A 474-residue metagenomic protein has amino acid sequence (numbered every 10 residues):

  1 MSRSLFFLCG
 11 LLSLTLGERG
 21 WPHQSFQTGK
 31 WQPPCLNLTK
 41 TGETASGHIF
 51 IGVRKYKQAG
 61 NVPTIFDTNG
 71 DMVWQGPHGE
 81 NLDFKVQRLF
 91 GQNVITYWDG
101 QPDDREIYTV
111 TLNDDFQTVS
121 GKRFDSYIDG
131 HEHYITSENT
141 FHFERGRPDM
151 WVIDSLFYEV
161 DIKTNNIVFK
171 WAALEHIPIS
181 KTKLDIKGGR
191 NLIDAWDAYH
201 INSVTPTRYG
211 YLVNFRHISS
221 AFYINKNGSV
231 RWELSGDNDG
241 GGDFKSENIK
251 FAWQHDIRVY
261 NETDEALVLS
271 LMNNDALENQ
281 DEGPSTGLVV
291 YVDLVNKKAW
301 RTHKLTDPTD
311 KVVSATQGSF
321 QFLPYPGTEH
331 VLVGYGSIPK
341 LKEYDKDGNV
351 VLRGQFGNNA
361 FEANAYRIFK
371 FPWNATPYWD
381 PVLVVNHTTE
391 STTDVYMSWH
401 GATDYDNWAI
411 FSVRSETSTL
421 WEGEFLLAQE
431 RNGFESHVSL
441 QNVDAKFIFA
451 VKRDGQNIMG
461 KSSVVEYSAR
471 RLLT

Functional and structural regions predicted by a protein language model:
M1-G17: Fungal secretory targeting signals
L16-T474: Histidine-/acidic-rich catalytic cores in large beta-rich domains
